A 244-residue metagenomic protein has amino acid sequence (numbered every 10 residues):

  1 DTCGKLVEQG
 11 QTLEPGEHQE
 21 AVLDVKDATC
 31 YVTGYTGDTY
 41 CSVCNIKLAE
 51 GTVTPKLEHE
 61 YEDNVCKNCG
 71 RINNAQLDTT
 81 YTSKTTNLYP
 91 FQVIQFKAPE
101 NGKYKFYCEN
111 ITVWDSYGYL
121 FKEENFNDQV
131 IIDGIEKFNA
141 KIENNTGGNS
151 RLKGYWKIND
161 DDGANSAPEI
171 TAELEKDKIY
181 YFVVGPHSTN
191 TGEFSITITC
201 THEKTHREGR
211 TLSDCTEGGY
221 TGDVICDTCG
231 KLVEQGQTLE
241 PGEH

Functional and structural regions predicted by a protein language model:
D1-N74, C200-H244: Extracellular modular ligand-binding repeats in secreted and cell-surface proteins
G16, T79, G102, D177-K178 (+1 more regions): A glycine-anchored, Pro-Gly-centered beta-turn/N-cap motif
D27, T82, K176: Residue-level detector of functional hotspots within protein domains
C30, G34, T39, E60 (+6 more regions): Intrinsically disordered, low-complexity N-terminal regions enriched in serine/proline/glycine with scattered basic
N74-T80: Predominantly extracellular/luminal regions of secreted and cell-surface proteins, especially disulfide-bonded
T85-T199: Acidic, Ser/Thr/Pro-rich low-complexity intrinsically disordered segments
